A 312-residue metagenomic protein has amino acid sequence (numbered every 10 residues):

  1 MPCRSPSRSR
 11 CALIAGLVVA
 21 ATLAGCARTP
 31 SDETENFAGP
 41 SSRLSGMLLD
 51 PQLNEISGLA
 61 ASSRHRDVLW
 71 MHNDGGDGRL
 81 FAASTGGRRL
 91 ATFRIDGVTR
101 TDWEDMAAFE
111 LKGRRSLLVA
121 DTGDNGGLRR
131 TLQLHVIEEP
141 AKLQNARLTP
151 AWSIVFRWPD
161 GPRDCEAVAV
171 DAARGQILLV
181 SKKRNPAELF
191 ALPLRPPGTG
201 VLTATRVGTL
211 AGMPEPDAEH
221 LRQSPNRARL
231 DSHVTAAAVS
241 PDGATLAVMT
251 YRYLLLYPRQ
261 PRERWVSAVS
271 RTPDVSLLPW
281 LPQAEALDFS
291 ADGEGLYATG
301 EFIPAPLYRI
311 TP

Functional and structural regions predicted by a protein language model:
P2-A15: Bacterial N-terminal signal peptides that target proteins for export
R10-L13, G25-T29: Generic low-polarity alpha-helical segments
I14-T22: Bacterial N-terminal signal peptides
C26-P312: Sequence/structural signature of beta-propeller domains
